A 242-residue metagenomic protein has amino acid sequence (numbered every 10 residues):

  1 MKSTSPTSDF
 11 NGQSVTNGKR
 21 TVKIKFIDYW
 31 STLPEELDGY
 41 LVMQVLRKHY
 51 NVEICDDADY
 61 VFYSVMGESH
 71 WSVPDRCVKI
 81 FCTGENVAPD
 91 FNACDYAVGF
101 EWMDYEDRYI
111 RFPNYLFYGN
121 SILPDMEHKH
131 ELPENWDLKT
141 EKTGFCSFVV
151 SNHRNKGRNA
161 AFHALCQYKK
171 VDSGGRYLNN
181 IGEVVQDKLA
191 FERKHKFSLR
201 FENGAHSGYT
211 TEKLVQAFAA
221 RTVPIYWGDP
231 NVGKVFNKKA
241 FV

Functional and structural regions predicted by a protein language model:
S3-V242: Nucleotide-sugar donor-binding catalytic core of glycosyltransferases
